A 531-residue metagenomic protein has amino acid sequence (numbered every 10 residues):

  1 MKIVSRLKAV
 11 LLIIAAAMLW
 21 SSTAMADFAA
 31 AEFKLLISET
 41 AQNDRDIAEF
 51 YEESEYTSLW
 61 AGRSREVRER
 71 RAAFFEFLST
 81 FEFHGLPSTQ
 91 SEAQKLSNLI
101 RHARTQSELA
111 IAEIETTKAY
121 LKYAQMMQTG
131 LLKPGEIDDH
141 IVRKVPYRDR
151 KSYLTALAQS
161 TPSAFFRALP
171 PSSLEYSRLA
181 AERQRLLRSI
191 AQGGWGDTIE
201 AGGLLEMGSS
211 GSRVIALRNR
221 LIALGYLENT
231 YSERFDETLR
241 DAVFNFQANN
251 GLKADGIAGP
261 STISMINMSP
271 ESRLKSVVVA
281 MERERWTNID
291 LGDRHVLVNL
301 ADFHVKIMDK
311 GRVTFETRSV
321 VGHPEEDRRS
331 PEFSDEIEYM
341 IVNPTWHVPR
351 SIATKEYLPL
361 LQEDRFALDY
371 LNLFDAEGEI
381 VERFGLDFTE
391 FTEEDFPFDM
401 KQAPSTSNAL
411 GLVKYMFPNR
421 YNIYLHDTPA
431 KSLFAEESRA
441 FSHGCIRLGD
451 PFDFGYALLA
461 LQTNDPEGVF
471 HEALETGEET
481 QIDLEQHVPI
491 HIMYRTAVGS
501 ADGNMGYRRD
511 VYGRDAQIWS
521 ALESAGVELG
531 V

Functional and structural regions predicted by a protein language model:
K2-L11: Bacterial N-terminal signal peptides that target proteins for export
V10-L19: Bacterial N-terminal signal peptides
S21-T23: N-terminal signal peptide c-region/cleavage motif recognized by signal peptidases
M25-E52, I114, K118-L121, I141-V142 (+3 more regions): Well-ordered beta-sheet/strand-loop patches within structured domains
D27-Y147: Cationic-aromatic interfacial patches
